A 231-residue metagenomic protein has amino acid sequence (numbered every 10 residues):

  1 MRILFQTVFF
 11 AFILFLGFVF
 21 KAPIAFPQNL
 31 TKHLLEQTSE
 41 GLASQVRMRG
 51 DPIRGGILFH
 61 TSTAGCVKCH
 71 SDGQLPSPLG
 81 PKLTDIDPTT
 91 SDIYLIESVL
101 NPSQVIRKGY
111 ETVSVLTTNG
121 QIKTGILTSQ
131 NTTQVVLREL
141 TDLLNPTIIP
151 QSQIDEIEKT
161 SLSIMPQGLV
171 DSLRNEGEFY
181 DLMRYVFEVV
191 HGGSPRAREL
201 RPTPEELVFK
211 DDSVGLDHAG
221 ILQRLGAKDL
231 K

Functional and structural regions predicted by a protein language model:
M1-Q6: Positively charged n-region of N-terminal signal peptides that target proteins for export
T7-A22: Bacterial N-terminal signal peptides
A25-P27: Boundary at the C-terminal end of the N-terminal hydrophobic targeting segment
N29, L100, Q121-K123, L127-V135 (+1 more regions): C-terminal capping alpha-helices of c-type cytochrome domains
N29-H60, P81, S91-Y94, G120-Q121 (+2 more regions): Electrostatic cytochrome c docking/interface patches
N29-M48, E188-K231: Accessory carbohydrate-binding/adhesion or oligomerization-edge regions at the termini of glycan-active proteins
T63-G73, L182-V186: The canonical Cys-X-X-Cys-His
Q74-L100, T112-K159: Gly/Gly-Pro-rich "capping" loops immediately C-terminal to redox-active cysteine motifs in periplasmic/lumenal
